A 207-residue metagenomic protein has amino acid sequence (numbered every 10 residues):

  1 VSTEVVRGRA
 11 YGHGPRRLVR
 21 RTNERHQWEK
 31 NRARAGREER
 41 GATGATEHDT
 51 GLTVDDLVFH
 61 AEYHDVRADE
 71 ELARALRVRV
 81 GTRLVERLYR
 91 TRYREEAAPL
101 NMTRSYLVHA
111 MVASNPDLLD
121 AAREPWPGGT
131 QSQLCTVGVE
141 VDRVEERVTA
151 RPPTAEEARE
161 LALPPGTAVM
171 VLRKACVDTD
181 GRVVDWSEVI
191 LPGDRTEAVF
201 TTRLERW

Functional and structural regions predicted by a protein language model:
V1-R83, V112-P125, G129-S132, E140-D142 (+1 more regions): HTH-adjacent hinge/linker in prokaryotic transcriptional regulators
Y63-D65, R90, A175: Residue-level recognition of beta-strand microenvironments
R74, R87-R92: Internal active-site segments that recognize and position negatively charged phosphoryl groups and nucleotide moieties
V78-V80, R92-A98, T103-W207: C-terminal regulatory/effector modules of DNA-binding transcriptional regulators
V85-E86, A97: N-terminal leader/targeting helix
